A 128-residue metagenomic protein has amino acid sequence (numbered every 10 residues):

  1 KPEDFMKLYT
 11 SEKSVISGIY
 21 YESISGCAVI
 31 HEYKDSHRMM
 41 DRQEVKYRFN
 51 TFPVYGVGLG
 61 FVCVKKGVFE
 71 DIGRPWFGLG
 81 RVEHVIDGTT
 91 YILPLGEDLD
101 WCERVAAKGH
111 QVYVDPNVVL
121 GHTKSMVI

Functional and structural regions predicted by a protein language model:
K1-H84: Conserved catalytic core of nucleotide-sugar-dependent glycosyltransferases
G78, H84-H122, M126-I128: Catalytic donor-sugar/metal-binding loop of nucleotide-sugar-dependent glycosyltransferases
